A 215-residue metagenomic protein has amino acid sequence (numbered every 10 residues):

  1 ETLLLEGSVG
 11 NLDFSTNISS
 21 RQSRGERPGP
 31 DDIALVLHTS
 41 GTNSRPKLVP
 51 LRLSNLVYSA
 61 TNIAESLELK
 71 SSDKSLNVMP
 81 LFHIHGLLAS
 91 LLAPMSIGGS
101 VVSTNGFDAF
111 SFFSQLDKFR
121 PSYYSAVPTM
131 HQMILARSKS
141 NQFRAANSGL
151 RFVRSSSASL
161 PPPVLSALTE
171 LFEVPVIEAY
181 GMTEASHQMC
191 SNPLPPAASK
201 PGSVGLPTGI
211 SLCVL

Functional and structural regions predicted by a protein language model:
E1-D31, S138-S140: ANL superfamily adenylate-forming
E1-G7, L12, K47-P50, N77 (+2 more regions): Short beta-strand->loop structural element characteristic of the AMP-binding/adenylate-forming
S20-H38, R45, E68-K74: Conserved pre-ATP/AMP-binding loop-to-beta segment of ANL
I33, H38-T42, S75, L81 (+5 more regions): Conserved S/T- and glycine-rich ATP-binding loop of Class I adenylate-forming
A34-Y58: Conserved AMP-binding A3 loop
V57-K74, I84-Y123, M133, R137-S138: Conserved AMP-binding/adenylation subdomain of ANL enzymes
L69, M79-H83, A158: Conserved AMP-binding
P121-A126, L135-S199, S211-C213: Gly/Ser/Thr-rich phosphate-binding loop
